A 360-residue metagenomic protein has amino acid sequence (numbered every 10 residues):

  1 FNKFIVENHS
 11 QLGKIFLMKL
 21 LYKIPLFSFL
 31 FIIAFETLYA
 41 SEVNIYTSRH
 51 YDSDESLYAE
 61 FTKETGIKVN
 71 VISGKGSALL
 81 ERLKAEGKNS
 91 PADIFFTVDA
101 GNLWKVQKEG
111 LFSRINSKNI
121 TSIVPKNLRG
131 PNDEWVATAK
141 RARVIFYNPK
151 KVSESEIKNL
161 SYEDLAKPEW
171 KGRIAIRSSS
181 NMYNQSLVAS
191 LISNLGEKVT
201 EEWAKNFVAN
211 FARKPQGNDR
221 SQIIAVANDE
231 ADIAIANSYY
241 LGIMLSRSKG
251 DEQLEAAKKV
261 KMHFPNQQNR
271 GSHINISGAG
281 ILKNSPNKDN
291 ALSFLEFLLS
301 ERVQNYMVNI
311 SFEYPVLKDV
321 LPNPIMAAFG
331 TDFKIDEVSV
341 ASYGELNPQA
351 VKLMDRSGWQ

Functional and structural regions predicted by a protein language model:
P25-E36: Bacterial N-terminal signal peptides
A40-K105, Q360: Early extracytoplasmic/lumenal segment of secretory-pathway proteins
S48, D52, G74, A78 (+2 more regions): Extracytoplasmic ligand-binding site segments that recognize negatively charged/polar headgroups
G101-K105, I233-A257: A ligand-binding cleft/hinge motif common to bilobed small-molecule-binding domains
F112-T121, W135-V136, E163, D251-H273 (+1 more regions): Short beta-strand->loop
R141, A204-V208, R213-G217, L254-K283: Periplasmic-binding protein-like
S277-E337: Mature extracytoplasmic/periplasmic domains
P324-Q360: Extracellular/periplasmic bilobal clamshell ligand-binding domains
